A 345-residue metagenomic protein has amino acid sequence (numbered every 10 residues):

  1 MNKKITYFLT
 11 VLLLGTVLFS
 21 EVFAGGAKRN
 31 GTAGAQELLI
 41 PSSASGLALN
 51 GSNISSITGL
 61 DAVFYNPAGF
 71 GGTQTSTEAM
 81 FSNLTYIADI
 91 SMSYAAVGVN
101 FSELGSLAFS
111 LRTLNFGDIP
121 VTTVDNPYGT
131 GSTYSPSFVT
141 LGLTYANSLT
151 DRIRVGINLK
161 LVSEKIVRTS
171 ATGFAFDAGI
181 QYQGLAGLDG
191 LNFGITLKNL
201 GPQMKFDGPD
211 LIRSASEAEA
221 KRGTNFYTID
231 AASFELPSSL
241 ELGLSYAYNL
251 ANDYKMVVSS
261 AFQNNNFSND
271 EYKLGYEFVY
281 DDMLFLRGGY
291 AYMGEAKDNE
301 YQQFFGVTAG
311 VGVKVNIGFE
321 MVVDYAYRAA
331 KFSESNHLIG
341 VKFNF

Functional and structural regions predicted by a protein language model:
M1-L9: Bacterial N-terminal signal peptides that target proteins for export
N2, F19-S20: Short intrinsically disordered, low-complexity coil segments enriched in acidic
K3-K4, G15, L141: A general marker of short, structured functional hotspots
T10-V17: Bacterial N-terminal signal peptides
E21-F345: Subset of outer-membrane beta-barrel
